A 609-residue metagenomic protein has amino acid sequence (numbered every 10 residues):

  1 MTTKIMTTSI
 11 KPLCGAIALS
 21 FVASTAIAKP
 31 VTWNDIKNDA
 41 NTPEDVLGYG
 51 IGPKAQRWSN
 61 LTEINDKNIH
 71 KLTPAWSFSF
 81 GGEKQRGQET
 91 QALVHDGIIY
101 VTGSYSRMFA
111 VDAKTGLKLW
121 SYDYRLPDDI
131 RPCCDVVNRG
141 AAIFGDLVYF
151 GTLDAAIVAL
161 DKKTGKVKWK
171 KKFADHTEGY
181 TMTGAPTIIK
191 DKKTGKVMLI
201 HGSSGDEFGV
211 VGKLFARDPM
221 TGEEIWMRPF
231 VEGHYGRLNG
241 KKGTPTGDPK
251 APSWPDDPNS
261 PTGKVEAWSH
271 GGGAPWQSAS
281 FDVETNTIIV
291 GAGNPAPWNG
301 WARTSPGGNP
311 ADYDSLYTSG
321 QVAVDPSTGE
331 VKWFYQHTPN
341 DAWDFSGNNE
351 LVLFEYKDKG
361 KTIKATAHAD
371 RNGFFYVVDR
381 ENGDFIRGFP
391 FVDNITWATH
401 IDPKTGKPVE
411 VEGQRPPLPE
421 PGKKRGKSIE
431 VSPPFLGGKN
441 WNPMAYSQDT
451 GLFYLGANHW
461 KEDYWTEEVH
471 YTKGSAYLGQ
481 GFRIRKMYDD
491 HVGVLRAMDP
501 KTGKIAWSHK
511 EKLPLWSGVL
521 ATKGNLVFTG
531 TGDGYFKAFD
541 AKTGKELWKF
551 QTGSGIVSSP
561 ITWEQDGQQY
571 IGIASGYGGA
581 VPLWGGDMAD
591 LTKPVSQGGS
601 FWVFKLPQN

Functional and structural regions predicted by a protein language model:
P30-P74, P417-E420, I484-R485, H491-V492: Blade/loop signatures of beta-propeller domains
V46-G50, Q85-R107, P132-A156, T181-K213 (+7 more regions): Repeat-blade elements of multi-bladed beta-propeller folds
A55-K172, T522: N-terminal cofactor/phosphate-binding cores enriched in small/glycine residues, especially glycine-rich loops such as
F78-L93, S121-A142, K170-I188, F208 (+11 more regions): Extracytoplasmic beta-rich repeat domains
A113-T115, K162-T164, P219-T221, P326-T328 (+4 more regions): Short loop/turn segments that connect beta-strands within beta-propeller blades
G212-E223, N309, D314-T328, G493-D499 (+1 more regions): Beta-propeller blade signature
N458-H459, M487-K545: Loop/turn-rich, solvent-exposed surfaces of beta-rich toroidal or solenoidal domains
T562-N609: Blade-level signature of beta-propeller repeat domains, shared across WD40, Kelch, NHL, RCC1 and BNR/Asp-box propellers
